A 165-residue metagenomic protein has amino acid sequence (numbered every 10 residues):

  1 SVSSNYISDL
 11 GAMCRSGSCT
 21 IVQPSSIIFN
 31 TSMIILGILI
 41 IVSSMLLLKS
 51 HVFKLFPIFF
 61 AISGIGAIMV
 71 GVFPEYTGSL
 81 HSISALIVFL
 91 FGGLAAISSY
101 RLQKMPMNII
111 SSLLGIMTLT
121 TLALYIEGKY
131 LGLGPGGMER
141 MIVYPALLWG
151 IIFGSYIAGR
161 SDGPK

Functional and structural regions predicted by a protein language model:
S1-S8: Interfacial/capping segments of alpha-helical transmembrane domains
A12-I38: Interfacial helix-start motif at the membrane-water boundary
I27-I35, G78-L94, G137-M141, P145: Membrane-interface loop-to-helix entry segments
I35-V42, V88-S98, P145-A158: Hydrophobic cores of alpha-helical transmembrane segments in multi-pass inner/ER membrane proteins, independent
H51-A61, M107-S111: Interfacial segments of alpha-helical transmembrane regions
L55-G71, I116-A123: Small-polar-interrupted transmembrane alpha-helices in polytopic inner-membrane proteins
F60-Y100: Membrane-proximal helix-loop-helix units in multi-pass membrane proteins
Y100-K165: Terminal transmembrane helical module of multi-pass membrane proteins
